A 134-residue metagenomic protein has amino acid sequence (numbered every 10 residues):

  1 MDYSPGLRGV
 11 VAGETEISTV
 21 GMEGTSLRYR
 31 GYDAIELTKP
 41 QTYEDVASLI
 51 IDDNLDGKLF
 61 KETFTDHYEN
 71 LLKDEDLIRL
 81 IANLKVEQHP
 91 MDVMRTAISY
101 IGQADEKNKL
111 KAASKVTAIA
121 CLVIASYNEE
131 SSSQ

Functional and structural regions predicted by a protein language model:
M1-Q134: Hydrophobic alpha-helical bundle cores within soluble ligand-binding/oligomerization subdomains
